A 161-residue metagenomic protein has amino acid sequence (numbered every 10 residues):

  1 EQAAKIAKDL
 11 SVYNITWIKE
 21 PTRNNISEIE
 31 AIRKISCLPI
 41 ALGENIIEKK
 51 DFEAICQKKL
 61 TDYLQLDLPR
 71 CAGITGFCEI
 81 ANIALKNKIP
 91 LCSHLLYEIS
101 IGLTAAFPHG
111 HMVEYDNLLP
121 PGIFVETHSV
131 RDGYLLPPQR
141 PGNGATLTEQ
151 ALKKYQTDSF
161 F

Functional and structural regions predicted by a protein language model:
E1-H94: Catalytic core of soluble alpha/beta enzymes
K5, C92-F161: Flexible C-terminal active-site loop/helix
